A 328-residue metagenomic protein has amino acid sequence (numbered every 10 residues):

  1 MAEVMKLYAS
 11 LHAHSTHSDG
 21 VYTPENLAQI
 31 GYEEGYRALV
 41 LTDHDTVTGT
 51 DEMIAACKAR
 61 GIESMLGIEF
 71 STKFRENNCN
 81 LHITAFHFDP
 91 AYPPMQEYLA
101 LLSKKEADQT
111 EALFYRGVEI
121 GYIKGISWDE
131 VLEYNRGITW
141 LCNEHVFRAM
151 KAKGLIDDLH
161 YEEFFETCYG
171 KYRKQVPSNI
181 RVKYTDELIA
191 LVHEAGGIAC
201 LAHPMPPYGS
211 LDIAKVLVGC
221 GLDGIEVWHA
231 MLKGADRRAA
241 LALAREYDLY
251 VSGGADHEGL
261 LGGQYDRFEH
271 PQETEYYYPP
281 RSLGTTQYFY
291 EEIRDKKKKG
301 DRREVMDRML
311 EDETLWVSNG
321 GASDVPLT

Functional and structural regions predicted by a protein language model:
M1-S15, V21-E34, T50-L66, F70-A91 (+2 more regions): Charged catalytic cores and adjacent phosphate/nucleic-acid-binding surfaces used for phosphate/nucleic-acid chemistry
R37-L39: Short active-site oxyanion
N80-A112, R116: Conserved, surface-exposed functional patches that form binding/active-site neighborhoods
K104-Y134: Conserved phosphoryl-transfer catalytic core
R136-A202: Conserved acidic, metal-coordinating active-site core of Asp-based, Mg2+-dependent phosphoryl-transfer enzymes
